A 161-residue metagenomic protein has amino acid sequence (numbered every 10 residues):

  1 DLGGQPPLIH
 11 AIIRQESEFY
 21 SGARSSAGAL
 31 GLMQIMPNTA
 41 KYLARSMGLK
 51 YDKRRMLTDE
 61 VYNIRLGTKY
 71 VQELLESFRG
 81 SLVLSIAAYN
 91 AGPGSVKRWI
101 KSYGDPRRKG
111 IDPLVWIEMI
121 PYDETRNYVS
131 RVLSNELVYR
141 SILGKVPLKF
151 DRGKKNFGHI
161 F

Functional and structural regions predicted by a protein language model:
D1-F161: Catalytic glycan-binding domains that act on GlcNAc-containing polysaccharides
